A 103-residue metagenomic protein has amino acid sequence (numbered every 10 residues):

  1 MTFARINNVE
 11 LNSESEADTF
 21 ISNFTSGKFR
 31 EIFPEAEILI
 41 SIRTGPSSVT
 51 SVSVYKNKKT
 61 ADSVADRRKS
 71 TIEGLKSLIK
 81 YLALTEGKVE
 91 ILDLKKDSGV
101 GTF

Functional and structural regions predicted by a protein language model:
M1-E73, S77-F103: Short S/T/G/P-rich N-terminal loop/turn motif that feeds into the first structured element of a domain
